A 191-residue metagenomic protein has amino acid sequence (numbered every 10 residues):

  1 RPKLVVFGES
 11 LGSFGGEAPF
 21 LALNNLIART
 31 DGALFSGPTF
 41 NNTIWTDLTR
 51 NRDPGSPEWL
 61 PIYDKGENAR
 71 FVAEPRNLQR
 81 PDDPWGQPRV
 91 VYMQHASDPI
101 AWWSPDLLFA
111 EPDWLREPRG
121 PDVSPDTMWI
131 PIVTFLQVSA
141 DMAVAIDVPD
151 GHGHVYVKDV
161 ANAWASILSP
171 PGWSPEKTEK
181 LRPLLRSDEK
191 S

Functional and structural regions predicted by a protein language model:
R1-P2, L21-S191: C-terminal His-loop and adjacent cap/lid subdomain of alpha/beta-hydrolase
V6-S13: Gly/Ala-rich beta-loop-alpha elbow adjacent to hydrolase catalytic centers
S13-P19: Hydrolases whose catalytic domains are alpha/beta-hydrolase-1, hotdog thioesterase, or metallo-beta-lactamase-like
